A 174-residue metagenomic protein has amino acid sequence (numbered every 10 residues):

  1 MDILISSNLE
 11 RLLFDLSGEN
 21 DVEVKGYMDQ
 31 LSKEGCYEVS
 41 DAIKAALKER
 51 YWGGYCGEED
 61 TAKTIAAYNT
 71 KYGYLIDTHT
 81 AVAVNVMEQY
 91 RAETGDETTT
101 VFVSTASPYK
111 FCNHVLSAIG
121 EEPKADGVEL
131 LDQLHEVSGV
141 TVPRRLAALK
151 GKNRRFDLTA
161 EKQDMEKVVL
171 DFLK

Functional and structural regions predicted by a protein language model:
M1-K174: PLP-dependent amino-acid enzyme catalytic core
